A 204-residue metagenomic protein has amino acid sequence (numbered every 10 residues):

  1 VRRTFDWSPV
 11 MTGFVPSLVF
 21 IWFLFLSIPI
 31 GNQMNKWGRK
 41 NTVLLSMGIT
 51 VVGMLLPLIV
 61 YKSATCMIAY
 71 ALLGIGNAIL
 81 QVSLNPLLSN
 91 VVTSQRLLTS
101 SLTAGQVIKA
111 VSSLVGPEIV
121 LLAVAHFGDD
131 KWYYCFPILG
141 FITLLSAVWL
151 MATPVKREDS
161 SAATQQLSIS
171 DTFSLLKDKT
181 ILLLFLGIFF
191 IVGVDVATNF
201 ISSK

Functional and structural regions predicted by a protein language model:
D6, G38, I59-A64: Helix-breaking motifs and short loop linkers at transmembrane-helix boundaries and internal kinks in secondary membrane
F14-G31: Central cavity-lining transmembrane alpha-helices of secondary-active solute carriers, predominantly the Major
G48-K62: C-terminal ends and interior cores of transmembrane alpha-helices in multi-pass membrane transporters/permeases
A71-V107: Cytoplasmic helix-loop-helix junction between adjacent transmembrane helices in 12-TM secondary transporters
S101-P154: Helix-loop-helix hairpin linking two adjacent transmembrane segments in secondary transporters
M151-D171: Flexible cytoplasmic inter-helical loops of multi-pass small-molecule transporters
D178-K204: Extracytoplasmic gate region of multi-pass secondary transporters
